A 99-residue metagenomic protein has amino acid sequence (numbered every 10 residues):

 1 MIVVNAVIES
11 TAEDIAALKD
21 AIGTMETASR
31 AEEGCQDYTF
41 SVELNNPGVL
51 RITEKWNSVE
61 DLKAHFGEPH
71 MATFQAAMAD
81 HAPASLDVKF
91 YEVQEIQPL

Functional and structural regions predicted by a protein language model:
I2, T39-N46, A76-L99: Glycine-rich beta-strand-turn "strand-cap" elements at beta-sheet edges
I2-I8, T39-F66: Short, well-ordered beta-strand segments in beta-rich or mixed alpha/beta enzyme and ligand-binding folds
I2-Q36, F40: N-terminal first-folded block
D14-A16, E60, I96: Residue-level signal for secondary-structure boundary sites
I15, K19, V49, E68-M71 (+1 more regions): Short, structured helix-loop boundary elements
I15, W56, Y91-V93: Bulky hydrophobic/aromatic packing residues
T24-Q36, K55-K89: An amphipathic, aromatic/His-enriched active-site/gating alpha helix that lines ligand/cofactor pockets
